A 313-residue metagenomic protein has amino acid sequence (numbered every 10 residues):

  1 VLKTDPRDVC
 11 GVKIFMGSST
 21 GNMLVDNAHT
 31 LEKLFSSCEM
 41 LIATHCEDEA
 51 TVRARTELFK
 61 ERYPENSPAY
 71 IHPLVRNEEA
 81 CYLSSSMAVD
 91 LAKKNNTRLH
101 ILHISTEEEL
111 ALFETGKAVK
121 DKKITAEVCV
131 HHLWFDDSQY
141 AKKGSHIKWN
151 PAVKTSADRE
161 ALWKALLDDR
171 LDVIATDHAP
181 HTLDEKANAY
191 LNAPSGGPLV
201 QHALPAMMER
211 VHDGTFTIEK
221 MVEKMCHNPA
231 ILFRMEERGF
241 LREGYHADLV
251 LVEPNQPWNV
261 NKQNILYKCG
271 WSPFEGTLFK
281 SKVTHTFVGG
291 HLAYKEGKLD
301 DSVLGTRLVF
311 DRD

Functional and structural regions predicted by a protein language model:
V1-I174: Histidine/acidic residue-rich metal-binding segments in metalloenzymes
T20-G21, L183, N259: Short glycine-rich, flexible loops that bind phosphorylated cofactors or substrates
R53-A54, A111, D184-E185, N261-K262 (+1 more regions): Short glycine-/acidic-enriched loop or helix-start segments at secondary-structure transitions that form or flank
N66-N96, H146, K164-I174, A179-N255: His/Asp/Glu-enriched, well-ordered alpha-helical/loop segment that forms or immediately abuts the divalent-metal
E109-T115, V303-D313: C-terminal/domain-terminus segments
V119-K120, Y140-K143, N188, D213-T215 (+1 more regions): Short, glycine- and charge-enriched coil/turn segments that flank and shape catalytic ligand pockets
T125, T176, C226, T284-T286: Ser/Thr-centric signal marking residues that sit in or immediately flank functional binding/regulatory motifs
A189-N192, E243-V309: C-terminal cap of metal-dependent C-N hydrolases
